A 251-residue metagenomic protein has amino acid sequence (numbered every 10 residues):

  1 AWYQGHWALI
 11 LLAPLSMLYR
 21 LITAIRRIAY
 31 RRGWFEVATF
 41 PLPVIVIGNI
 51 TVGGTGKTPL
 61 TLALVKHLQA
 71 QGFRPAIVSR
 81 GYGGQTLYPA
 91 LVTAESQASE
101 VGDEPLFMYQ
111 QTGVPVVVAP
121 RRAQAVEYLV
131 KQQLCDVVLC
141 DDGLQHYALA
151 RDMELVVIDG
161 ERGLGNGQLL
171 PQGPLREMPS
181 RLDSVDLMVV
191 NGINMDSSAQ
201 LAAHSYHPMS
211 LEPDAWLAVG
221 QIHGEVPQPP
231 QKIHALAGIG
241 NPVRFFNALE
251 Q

Functional and structural regions predicted by a protein language model:
A1-P43: A transmembrane-helix-recognition feature enriched in membrane-embedded lipid enzymes and envelope glyco-/phospholipid
W2-G5, G163-Q251: C-terminal accessory "lid"/substrate-recognition subdomains
R27-A94: Walker A (P-loop) phosphate-binding motif
A63, H67, D141, A248: Rossmann-fold NAD(P)-dependent oxidoreductase module
F73, L134-D136, P230: Short, high-confidence coil segments that cap the C-terminus of an alpha-helix and link into the following beta-strand
R74-V78, V156, I233-L236: Conserved beta-strand elements of the Class I
G81-L201: Phosphate/Mg2+-binding loops and adjacent switch elements in nucleotide/diphosphate-handling enzyme cores
